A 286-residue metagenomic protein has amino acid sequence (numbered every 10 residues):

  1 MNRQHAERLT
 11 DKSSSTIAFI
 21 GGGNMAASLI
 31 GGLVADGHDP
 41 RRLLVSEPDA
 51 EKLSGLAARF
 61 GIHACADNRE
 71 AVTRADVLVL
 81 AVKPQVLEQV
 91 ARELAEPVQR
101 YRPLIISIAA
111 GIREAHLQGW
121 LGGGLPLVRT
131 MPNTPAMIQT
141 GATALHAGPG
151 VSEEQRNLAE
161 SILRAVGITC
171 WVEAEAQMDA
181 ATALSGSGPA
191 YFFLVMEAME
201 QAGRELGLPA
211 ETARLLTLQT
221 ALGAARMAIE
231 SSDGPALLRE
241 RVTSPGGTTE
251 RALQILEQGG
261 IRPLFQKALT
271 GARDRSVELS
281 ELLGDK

Functional and structural regions predicted by a protein language model:
M1-R74, T140, R204-L206: NAD(P)+-binding Rossmann beta1-loop-alpha1 motif at the extreme N-terminus of oxidoreductases
N2-R3, D11-S13, L218-K286: NAD(P)-dependent Rossmann-like dehydrogenase/reductase catalytic/cofactor-binding core
I17, V128, Q177-A183, P235-E240: Short pre-catalytic strand/loop immediately N-terminal to key active-site residues, enriched for Gly-Thr
L43, L53, A71, R156 (+3 more regions): Small-residue helix-packing motif on alpha-helices
A50, F60, N68-L145, P149: Rossmann-like NAD(P)(H) cofactor-binding subdomain of soluble oxidoreductases
H116-P126, A142-A180, Y191-E230: Internal alpha-helical scaffold of NAD(P)-dependent oxidoreductase catalytic cores
